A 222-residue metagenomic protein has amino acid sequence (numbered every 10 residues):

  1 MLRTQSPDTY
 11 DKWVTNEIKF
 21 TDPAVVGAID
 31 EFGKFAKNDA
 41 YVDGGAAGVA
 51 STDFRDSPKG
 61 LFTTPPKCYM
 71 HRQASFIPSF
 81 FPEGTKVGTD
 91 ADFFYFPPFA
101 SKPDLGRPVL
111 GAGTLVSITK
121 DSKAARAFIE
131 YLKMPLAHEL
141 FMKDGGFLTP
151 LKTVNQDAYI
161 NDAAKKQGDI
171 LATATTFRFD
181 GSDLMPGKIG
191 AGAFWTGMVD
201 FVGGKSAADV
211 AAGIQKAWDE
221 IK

Functional and structural regions predicted by a protein language model:
M1, Q5-A28, E83-K86, P98-P108 (+2 more regions): Short, solvent-exposed loop/beta-turn-alpha elements that line the ligand-binding surface or hinge of extracytoplasmic
M1-V14, L110-S117, A172, I189-M198: Periplasmic solute-binding protein
V14, F147-T153, K166-E220: C-terminal capping/gating helix-and-loop segments adjacent to ligand/active sites or protein-protein/ligand interfaces
T15-V49, F96: Glycine-centered hinge/linker elements that transmit conformational signals in sensory and ligand-binding systems
V25-F32, P58, I77, A124-F128 (+5 more regions): Stable alpha-helical elements in mature extracytoplasmic
F35, D53-H71, T196, G203: Short helices/loops that flank or line small-molecule/ion binding pockets
R72-P78, T114: Beta->alpha turn/N-cap motifs
E83-F147: Extracytoplasmic/periplasmic substrate-recognition and gating elements
